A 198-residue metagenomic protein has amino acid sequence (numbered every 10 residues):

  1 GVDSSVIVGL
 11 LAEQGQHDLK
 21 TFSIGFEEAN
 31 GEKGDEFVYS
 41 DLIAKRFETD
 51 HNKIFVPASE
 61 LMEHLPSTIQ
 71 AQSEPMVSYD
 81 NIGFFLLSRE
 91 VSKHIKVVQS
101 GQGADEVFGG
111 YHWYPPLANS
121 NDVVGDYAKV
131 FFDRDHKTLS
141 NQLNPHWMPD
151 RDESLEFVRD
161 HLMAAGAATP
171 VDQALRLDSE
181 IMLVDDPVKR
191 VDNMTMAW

Functional and structural regions predicted by a protein language model:
V2-A174, R190-W198: ATP-dependent adenylate-handling active sites, centered on carboxylate activation for C-N bond formation
D178-D186: Core structural elements
